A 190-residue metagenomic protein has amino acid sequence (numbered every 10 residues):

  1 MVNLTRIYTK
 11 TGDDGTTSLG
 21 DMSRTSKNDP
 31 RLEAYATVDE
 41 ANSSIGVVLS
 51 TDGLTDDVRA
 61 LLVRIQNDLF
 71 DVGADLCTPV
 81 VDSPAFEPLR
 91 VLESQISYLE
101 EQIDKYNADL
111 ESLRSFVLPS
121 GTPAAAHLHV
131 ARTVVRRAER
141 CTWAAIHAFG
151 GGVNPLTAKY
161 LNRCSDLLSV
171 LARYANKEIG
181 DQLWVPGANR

Functional and structural regions predicted by a protein language model:
M1-R190: Phosphate/pyrophosphate-binding loop motifs in nucleotide- or prenyl diphosphate-using proteins
